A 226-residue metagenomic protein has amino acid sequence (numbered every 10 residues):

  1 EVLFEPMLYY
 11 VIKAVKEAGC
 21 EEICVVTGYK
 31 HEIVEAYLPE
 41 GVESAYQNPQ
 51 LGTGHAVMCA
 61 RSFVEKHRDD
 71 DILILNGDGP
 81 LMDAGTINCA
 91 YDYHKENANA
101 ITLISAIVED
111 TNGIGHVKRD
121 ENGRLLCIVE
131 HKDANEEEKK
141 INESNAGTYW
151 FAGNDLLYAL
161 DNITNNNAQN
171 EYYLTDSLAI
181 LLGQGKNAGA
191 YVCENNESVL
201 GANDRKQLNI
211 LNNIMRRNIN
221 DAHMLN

Functional and structural regions predicted by a protein language model:
E5-G77, L81-G85, C89-D92, E96: Conserved N-terminal catalytic core of the sugar/cofactor nucleotidyltransferase
C24-V25, L73-I74, I101-I104, A190: Structural beta-sheet core signal
G28, A106-I107, E130: Histidine-centered beta-alpha loop that forms part of the nucleotide-sugar donor binding/catalytic region in diverse
I72, G77, G85, I104 (+2 more regions): His/Asp/Glu-rich metal-coordinating catalytic cores of metallo-dependent phosphodiesterases/hydrolases acting on
N97-I107, G115: A short, conserved acidic/glycine-rich loop-to-beta-strand motif that forms the donor nucleotide-sugar/metal
I114-C127: Acceptor/aglycone-binding surface of glycosyltransferases and processive sugar-polymer synthases
L125-V199, N203-R217: Catalytic-core segments of class I nucleotidyltransferases/pyrophosphorylases that form NMP-activated intermediates
A222-N226: Pre-Walker A segment
